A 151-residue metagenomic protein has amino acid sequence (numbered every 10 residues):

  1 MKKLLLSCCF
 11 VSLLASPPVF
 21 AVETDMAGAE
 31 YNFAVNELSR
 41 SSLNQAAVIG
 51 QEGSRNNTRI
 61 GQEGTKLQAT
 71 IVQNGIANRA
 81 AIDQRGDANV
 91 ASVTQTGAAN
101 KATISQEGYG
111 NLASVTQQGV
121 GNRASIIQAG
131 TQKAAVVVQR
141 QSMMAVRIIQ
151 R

Functional and structural regions predicted by a protein language model:
M1-S7: Positively charged n-region of N-terminal signal peptides that target proteins for export
V11-S12: Repetitive helical segments and hydrophobic/amphipathic motifs
S16-P18: N-terminal signal peptide c-region/cleavage motif recognized by signal peptidases
A21-N89, T94, N100, S105-R151: General marker for long, soluble alpha-helical cores
